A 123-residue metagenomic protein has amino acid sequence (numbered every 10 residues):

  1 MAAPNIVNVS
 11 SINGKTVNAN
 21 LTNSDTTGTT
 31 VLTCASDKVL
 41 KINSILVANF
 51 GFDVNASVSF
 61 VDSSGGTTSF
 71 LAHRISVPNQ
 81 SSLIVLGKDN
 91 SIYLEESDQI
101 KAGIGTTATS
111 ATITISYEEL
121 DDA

Functional and structural regions predicted by a protein language model:
M1-K38, I104-A123: C-terminal interaction-tip segments
K38, S81-S82, E96-D98: Surface-exposed loop/turn positions
L40-N49, D98-A102: A short beta-strand element within beta-rich, extracytoplasmic domains of secreted/secretory-pathway proteins
N43, V54-S57, T109-I113: Short beta-strand/loop motifs in extracellular/secreted proteins, especially within beta-sandwich accessory domains
G51-I75: Short, surface-exposed beta-strand/strand-loop-strand elements in extracellular ectodomains
I75-L83: Short proline/glycine- and polar residue-rich coil/turn motifs
S82-N90: Exposed aromatic-hydrophobic patches
S91-A108: Noncatalytic modules at the cell exterior or secretory-pathway interfaces, chiefly beta-strand-rich lectin/adhesion
